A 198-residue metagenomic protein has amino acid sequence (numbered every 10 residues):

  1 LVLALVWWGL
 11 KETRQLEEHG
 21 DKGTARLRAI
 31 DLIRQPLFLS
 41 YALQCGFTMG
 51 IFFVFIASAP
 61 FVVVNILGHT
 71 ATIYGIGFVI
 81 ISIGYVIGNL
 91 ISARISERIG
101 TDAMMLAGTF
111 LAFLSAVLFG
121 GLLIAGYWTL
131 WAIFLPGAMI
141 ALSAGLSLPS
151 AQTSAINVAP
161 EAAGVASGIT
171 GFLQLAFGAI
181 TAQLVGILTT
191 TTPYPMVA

Functional and structural regions predicted by a protein language model:
L1, T70-I73, L184-A198: A membrane-interface helix-boundary motif in multi-pass transporters
L1-L16: C-terminal membrane-cytosol helix-exit motif in multi-pass small-molecule transporters
R34-V54, A138-L142: Pair of pore-lining "gating" transmembrane helices in MFS-fold secondary transporters
A57-I73: Short amphipathic helix-loop junctions that connect adjacent transmembrane helices in Major Facilitator Superfamily/SLC
A71-V79, S167-G168: Small-residue hotspots at the loop-to-helix junctions and early N-terminal turns of transmembrane alpha-helices
G88-D102: Helix-to-loop junctions at the C-terminal end of transmembrane segments in multipass secondary transporters
A103-S150: C-terminal transmembrane helical hairpin of 12-TM major facilitator-type secondary transporters
Q152-Y194: A late C-terminal transmembrane helix in Major Facilitator Superfamily
